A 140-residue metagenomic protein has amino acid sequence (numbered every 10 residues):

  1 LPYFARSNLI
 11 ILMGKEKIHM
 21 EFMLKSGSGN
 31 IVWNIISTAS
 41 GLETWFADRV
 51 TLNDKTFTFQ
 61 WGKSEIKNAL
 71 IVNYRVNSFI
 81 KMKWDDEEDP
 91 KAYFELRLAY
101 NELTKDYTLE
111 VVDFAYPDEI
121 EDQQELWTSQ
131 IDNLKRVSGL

Functional and structural regions predicted by a protein language model:
P2-V50: Hydrophobic ligand-binding cavity/cleft-lining segments
K15-E21, T56, I66, F79 (+2 more regions): Intrinsic-disorder/low-complexity, polar/charged segments enriched in Ser/Thr/Lys/Arg/Asp/Glu/Gln
F22, N68-V72, Y93-Y100: Hydrophobic/aromatic beta-strand elements that line small-molecule binding cavities or substrate pockets in beta-rich
L24-S26, W61, W84, L98: Hydrophobic residues in beta-strands and at strand termini
S26, R75, Y100-T104: A generic beta-sheet turn/junction motif
S40-E88: Glycine-rich portal/gate segments that line the openings of hydrophobic small-molecule binding cavities
K81-R136: Beta-strand/loop substructures that line and gate deep hydrophobic ligand-binding cavities in soluble
G139-L140: Short, highly charged C-terminal tails/helix-capping segments
